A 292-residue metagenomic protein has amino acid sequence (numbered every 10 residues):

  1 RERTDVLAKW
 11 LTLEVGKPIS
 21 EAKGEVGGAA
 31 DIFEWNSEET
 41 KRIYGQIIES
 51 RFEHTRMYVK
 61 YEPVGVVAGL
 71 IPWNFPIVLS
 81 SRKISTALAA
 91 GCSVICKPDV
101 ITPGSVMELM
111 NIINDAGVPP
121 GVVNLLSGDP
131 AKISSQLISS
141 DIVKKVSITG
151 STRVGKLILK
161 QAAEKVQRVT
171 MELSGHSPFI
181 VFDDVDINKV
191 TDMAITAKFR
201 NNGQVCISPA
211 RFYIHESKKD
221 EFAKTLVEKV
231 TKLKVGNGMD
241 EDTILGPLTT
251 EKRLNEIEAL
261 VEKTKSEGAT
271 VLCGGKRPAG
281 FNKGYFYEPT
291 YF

Functional and structural regions predicted by a protein language model:
R1-A8, A30, E34-S37, K41 (+4 more regions): Structural signal for well-ordered, non-membrane alpha-helices
R1-T55, T249: N-terminal Rossmann-like NAD(P)+-binding subdomain of aldehyde/semialdehyde dehydrogenases
R3, L7, A29, T102-S105 (+3 more regions): Hydrophobic/aromatic residues within well-ordered alpha-helical segments
W10, E25, I32, V66-G69 (+3 more regions): Residue-level recognition of specific faces of alpha-helices
L11, F33, G91, V123 (+5 more regions): Residue-level signal for inorganic ion chemistry
G45-K189: Rossmann-like NAD(P) dinucleotide-binding subdomain of oxidoreductase/dehydrogenase enzymes
R153-F292: ALDH superfamily catalytic-core signature
